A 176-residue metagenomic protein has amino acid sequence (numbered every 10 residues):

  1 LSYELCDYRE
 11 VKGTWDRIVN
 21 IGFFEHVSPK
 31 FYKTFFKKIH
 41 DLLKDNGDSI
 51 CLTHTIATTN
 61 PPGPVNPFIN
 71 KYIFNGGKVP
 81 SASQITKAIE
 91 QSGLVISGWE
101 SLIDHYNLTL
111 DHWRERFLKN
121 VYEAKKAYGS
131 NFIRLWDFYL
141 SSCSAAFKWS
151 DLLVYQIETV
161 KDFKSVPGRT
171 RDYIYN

Functional and structural regions predicted by a protein language model:
L1-Y3, C51: Hydrophobic/aromatic anchor residues within beta-strands of the central parallel beta-sheet of Rossmann-like
E4, T14, T34, F138-A145: Flexible, glycine/threonine-enriched loop-and-boundary segments that flank and lead into catalytic domains of large
L5-V19, D151: A short acidic, Gly/Pro-enriched loop at the edge of an enzyme's catalytic core that lines a small-molecule cofactor
E10, E25-V27, F31: A short His-aromatic
V19-F24, L52: A conserved beta-strand element that flanks and buttresses the S-adenosyl-L-methionine
K33-I50: A short glycine-rich, Lys/Arg-flanked "PGG" loop and its adjoining helix->strand segment in the class I
T55-P167, I174-N176: Substrate-binding/catalytic lobe of Class I Rossmann-like enzymes that use SAM or dcSAM, i.e., the mid-to-C-terminal
